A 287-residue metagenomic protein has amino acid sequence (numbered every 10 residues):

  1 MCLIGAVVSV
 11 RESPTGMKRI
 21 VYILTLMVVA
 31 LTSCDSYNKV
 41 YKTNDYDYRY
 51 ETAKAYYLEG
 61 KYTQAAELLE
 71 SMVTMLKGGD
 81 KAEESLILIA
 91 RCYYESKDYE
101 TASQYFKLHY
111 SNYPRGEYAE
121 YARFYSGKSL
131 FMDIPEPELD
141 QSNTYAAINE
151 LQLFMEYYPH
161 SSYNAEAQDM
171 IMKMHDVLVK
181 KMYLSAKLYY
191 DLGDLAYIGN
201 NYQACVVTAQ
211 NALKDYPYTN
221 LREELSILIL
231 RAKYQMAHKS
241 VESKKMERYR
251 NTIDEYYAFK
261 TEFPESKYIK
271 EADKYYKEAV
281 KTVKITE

Functional and structural regions predicted by a protein language model:
I4-G5, E12-P14, I20-Y22, A30-E287: Acidic, polar-rich low-complexity tracts and alpha-helical solenoid repeat scaffolds
